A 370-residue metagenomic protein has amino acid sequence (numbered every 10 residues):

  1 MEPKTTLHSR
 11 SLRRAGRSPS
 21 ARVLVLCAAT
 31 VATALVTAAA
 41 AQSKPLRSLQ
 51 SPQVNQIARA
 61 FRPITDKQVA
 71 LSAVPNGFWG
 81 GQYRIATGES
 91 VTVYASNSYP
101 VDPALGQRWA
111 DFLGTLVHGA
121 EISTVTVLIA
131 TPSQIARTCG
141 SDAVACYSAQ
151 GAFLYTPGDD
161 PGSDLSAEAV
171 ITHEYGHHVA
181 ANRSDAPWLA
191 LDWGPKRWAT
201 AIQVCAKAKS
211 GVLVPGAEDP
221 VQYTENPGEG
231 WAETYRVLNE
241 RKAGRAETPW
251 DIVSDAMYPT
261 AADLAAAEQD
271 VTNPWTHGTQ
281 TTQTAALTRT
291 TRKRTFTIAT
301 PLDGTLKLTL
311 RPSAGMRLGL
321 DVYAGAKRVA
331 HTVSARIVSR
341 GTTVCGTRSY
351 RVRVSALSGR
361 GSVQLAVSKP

Functional and structural regions predicted by a protein language model:
L24-L35: Bacterial N-terminal signal peptides
T87-A149: Auxiliary, metal-adjacent structural segments of Zn-dependent hydrolase domains
F153-T172, P220-Y223: Short pre-active-site segment immediately N-terminal to the catalytic Zn-binding motif
Y175-G194, W231, E240-G244: Catalytic Zn2+-binding segment of zinc metalloproteases
W198-T282: Metalloprotease/metallohydrolase-associated module, dominated by Zn2+-dependent proteases
N273-T305, S313-G315, K327, V333-S334 (+1 more regions): Non-catalytic extracellular/lumenal accessory regions of secreted precursors
L318, L357-P370: Edge beta-strands of jelly-roll/beta-sandwich modules across compartments, strongly enriched in secreted/luminal
T343-R360: Noncatalytic modules at the cell exterior or secretory-pathway interfaces, chiefly beta-strand-rich lectin/adhesion
